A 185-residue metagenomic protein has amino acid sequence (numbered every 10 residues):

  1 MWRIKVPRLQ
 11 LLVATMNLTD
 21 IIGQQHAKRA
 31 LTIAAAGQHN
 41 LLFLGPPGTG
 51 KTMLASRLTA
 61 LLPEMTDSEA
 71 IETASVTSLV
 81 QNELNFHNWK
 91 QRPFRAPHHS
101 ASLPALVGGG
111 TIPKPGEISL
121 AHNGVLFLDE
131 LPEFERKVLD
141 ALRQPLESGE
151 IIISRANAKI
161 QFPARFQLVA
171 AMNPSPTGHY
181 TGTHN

Functional and structural regions predicted by a protein language model:
M1-K5: Interdomain "pre-motor" coupling segment immediately N-terminal to P-loop NTPase/helicase cores
L9-K28, E64: Dynamic helix-loop-helix/coil hinge segments at AAA+ ATPase domain boundaries and subdomain interfaces
M16, H26, G37-L41, H122-G124: Pre-Walker A (Motif I) flank of P-loop NTPase domains
T32, H87-N88, P93, P104-L126 (+1 more regions): Conserved alpha-helical scaffold flanking the Walker A/P-loop in AAA+ ATPase domains
I33-A36, L41-F86, R143, S148: Walker A/P-loop
G45, G108, E130: The Walker A (P-loop) glycine that initiates the GxxxxGKT/S ATP-binding motif of P-loop NTPases
F94-R95, S119-N123, I153-N173: AAA+/SF3 P-loop NTPase mechanochemical coupling elements
P97-S102, K114-E147, G178-H184: Conserved AAA+/SF3 P-loop NTPase catalytic/coupling segment centered on the Walker-B
